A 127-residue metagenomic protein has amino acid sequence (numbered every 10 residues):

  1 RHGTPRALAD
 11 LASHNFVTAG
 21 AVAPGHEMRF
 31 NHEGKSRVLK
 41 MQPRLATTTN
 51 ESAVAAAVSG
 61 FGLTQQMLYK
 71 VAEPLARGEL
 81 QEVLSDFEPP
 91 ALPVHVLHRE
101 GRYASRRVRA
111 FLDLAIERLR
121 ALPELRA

Functional and structural regions predicted by a protein language model:
R1-V94, R120-A127: C-terminal regulatory
M67, Y103-E117, P123: Short amphipathic alpha-helical coupling segments at ligand-binding clamshell hinges and other catalytic/signaling
V94-A104: A bilobed periplasmic-binding-protein/Venus flytrap-type ligand-binding module shared by bacterial periplasmic
